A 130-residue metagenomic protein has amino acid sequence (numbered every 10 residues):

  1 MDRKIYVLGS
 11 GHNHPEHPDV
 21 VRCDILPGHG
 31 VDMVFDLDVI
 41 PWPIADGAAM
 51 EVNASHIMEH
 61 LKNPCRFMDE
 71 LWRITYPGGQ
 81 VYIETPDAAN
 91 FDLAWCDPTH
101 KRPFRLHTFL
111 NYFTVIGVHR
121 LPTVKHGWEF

Functional and structural regions predicted by a protein language model:
R3-N90: Conserved SAM-binding loop
C65-W72, Y76, Q80-F130: S-adenosyl-L-methionine-dependent methyltransferase catalytic module, highlighting the catalytic core
